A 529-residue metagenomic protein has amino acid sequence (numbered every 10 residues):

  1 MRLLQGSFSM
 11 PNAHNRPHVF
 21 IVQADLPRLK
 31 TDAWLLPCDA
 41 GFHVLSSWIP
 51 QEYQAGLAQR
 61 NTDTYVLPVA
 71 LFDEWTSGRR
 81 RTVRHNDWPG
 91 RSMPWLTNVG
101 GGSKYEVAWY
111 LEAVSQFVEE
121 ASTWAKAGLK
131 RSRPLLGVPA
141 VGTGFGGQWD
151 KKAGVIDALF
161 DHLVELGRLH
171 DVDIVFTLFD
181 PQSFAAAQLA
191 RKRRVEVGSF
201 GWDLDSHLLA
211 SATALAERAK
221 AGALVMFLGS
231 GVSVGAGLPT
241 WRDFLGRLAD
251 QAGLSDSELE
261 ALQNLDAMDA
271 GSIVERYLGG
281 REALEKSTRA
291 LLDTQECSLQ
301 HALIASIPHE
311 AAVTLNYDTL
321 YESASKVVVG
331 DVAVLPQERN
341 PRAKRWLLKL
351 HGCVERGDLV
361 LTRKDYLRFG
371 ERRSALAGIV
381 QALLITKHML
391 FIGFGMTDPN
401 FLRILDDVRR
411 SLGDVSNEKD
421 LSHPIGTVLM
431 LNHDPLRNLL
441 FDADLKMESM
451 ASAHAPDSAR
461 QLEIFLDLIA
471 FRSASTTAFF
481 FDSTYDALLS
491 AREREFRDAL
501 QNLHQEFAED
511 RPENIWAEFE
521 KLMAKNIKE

Functional and structural regions predicted by a protein language model:
R2-K130: Glycine-/small-residue-enriched capping loops at alpha/beta junctions
Q5-R16, A24, V164-M226, V232-V234 (+9 more regions): SIR2/sirtuin-family catalytic core signature
P11, L26-P27, D39-A40, V44-S46 (+6 more regions): Metabolite-binding pocket within alpha/beta catalytic cores that recognizes anionic/polar moieties
C38-G78, F227-M268, A324-V329: Adenosine ribonucleotide-centric catalytic and binding domains
S46-P50, G146-F160, L238-W241, S325 (+1 more regions): Short Gly/Thr/Asp-enriched flexible loops that form oxyanion-binding sites at enzyme active sites
V99-W202: Phosphate/ribose-phosphate-bearing ligand recognition and processing surfaces, centered on ADP-ribose/NAD(+/P+) systems
V155-V164, A210, R363-I379, I404: Active-site glycine-rich loop that binds ribose-phosphate moieties when present
P341-L361: Class I SAM-dependent methyltransferase SAM-binding "motif I" and its flanking Rossmann-like core
